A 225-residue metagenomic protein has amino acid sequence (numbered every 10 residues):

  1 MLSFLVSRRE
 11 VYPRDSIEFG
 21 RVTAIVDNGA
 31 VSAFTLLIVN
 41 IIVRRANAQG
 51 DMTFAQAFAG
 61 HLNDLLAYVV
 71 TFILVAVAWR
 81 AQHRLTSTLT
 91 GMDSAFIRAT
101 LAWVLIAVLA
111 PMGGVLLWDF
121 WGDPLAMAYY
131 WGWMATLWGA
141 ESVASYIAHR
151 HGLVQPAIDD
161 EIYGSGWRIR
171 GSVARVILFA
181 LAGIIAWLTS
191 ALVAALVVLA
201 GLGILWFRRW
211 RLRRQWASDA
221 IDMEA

Functional and structural regions predicted by a protein language model:
M1-A24, N28-A225: Multi-pass alpha-helical transmembrane bundle typical of ion/small-solute transporters and intramembrane aspartyl
